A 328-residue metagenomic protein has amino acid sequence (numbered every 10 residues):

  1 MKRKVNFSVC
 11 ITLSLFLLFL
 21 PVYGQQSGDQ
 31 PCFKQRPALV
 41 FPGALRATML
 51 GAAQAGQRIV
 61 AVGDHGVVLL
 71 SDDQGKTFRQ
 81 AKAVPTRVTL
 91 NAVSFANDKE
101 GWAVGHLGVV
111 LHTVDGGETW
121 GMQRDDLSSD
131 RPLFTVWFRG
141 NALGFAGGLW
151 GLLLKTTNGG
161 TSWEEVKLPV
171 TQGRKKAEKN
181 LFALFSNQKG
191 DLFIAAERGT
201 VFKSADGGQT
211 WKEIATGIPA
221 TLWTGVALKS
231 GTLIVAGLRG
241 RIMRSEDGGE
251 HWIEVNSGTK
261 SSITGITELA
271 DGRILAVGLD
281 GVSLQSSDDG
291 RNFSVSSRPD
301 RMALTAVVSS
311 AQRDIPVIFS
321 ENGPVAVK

Functional and structural regions predicted by a protein language model:
K2-I11: Bacterial N-terminal signal peptides that target proteins for export
C10-F19: Bacterial N-terminal signal peptides
Y23-K328: Residue-level hotspots at or immediately adjacent to binding/recognition sites across diverse folds
